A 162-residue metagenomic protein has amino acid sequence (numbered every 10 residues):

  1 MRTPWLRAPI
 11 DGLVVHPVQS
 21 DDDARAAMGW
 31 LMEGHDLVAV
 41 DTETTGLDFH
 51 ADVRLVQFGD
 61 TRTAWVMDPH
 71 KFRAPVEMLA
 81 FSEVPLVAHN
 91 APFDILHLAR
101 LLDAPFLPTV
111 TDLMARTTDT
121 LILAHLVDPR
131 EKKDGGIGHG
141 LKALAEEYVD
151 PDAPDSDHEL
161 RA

Functional and structural regions predicted by a protein language model:
M1-T42: N-terminal accessory regions of nucleic-acid-interacting proteins
R2-Q19, A51-A162: Active-site-proximal helix-loop-helix substrate-binding element of RNase H-like nuclease domains
L31, L47-F49, T111: Sterically constrained small-residue positions within well-ordered secondary structures of folded domains
V40-G46, N90: Ser/Thr-glycine-rich phosphate-binding loops at phosphate-binding pockets of nucleotides, nucleotide cofactors
